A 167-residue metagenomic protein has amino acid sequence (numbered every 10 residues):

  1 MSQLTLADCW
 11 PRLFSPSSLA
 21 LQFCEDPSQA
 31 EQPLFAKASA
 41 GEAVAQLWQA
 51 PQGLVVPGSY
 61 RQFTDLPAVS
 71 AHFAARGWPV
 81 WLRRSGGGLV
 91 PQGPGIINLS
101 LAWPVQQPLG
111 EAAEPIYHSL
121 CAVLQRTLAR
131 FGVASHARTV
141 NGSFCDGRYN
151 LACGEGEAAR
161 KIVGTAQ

Functional and structural regions predicted by a protein language model:
S2-R84: N-terminal low-complexity, intrinsically disordered segments
A43, Q52, I97, G147-Y149: Structural beta-strand/beta-sheet cores of well-ordered domains, especially the beta-sheet scaffolds that support
Y60, W103-L109: A generic structural motif
T64-A68, P108-A113: Short, conserved charged micro-motifs
V90: A basic- and aromatic-enriched beta-loop-alpha substructure that forms the phosphate/nucleotide- and DNA/RNA-contacting
G93-P104: DPxDG-like acidic metal-binding loop motif
L109-I116, L120-Q167: Catalytic beta-strand/loop module used to bind and position nucleotide/cofactor moieties in cofactor-attachment
